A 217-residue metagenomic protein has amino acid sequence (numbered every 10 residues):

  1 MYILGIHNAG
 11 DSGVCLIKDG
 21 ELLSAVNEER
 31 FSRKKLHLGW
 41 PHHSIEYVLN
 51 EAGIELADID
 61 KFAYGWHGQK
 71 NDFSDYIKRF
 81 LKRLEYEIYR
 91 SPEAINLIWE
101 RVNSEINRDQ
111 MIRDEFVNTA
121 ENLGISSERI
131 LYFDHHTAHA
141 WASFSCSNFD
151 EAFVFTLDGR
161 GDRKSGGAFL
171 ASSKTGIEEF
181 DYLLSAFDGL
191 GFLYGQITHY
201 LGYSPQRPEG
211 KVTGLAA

Functional and structural regions predicted by a protein language model:
M1-A217: Short acidic/glycine-rich loops and adjacent helix/strand connectors that line catalytic pockets where negatively
